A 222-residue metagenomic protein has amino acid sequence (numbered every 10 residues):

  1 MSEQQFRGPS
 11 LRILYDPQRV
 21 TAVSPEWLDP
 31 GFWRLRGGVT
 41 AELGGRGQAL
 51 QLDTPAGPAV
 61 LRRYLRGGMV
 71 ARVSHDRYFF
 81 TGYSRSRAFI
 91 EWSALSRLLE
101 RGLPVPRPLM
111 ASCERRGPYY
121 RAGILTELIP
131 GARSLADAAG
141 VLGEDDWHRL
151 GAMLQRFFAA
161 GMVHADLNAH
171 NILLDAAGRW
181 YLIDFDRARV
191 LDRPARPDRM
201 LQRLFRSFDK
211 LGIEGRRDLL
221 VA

Functional and structural regions predicted by a protein language model:
M1-T40: Juxta-kinase regulatory segment immediately upstream of eukaryotic protein kinase catalytic domains
P25-A132, Q155, A159-A160: Conserved ATP-binding subdomain of kinase catalytic cores across diverse folds
I90, R149, R203: Charged catalytic carboxylate motif
R133-L142: AlphaC helix of the protein kinase catalytic domain
D145-M153: Conserved alphaE helix
G161, D166, D184: Conserved catalytic-loop position in the HRD/HxD motif
L167-L174: Hydrophobic residue at the +6 position relative to the catalytic HRD Asp in the kinase catalytic loop
D175, R179-A222: C-lobe/activation-segment region of protein kinase-like
